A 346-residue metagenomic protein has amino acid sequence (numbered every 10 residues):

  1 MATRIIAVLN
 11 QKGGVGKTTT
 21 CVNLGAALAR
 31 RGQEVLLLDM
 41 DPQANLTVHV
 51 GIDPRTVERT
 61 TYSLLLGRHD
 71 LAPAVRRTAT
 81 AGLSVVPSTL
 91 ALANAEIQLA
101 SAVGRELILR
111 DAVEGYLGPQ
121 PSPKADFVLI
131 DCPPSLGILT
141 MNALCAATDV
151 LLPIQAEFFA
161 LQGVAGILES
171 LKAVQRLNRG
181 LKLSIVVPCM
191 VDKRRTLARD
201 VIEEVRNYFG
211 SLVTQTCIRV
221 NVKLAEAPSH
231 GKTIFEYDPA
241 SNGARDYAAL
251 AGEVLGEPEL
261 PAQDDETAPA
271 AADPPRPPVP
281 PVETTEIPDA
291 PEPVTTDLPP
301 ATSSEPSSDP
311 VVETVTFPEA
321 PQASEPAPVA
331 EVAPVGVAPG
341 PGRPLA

Functional and structural regions predicted by a protein language model:
M1-A346: P-loop NTP-binding core
